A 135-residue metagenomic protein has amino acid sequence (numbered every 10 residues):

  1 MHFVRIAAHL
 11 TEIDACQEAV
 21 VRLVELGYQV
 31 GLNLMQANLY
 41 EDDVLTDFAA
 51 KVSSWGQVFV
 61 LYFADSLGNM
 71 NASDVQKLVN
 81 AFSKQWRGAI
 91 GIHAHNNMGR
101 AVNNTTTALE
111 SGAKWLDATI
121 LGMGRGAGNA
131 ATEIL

Functional and structural regions predicted by a protein language model:
M1-L135: Catalytic cores and adjacent flexible loops of soluble metabolic enzymes that perform enolate/carbanion chemistry on
